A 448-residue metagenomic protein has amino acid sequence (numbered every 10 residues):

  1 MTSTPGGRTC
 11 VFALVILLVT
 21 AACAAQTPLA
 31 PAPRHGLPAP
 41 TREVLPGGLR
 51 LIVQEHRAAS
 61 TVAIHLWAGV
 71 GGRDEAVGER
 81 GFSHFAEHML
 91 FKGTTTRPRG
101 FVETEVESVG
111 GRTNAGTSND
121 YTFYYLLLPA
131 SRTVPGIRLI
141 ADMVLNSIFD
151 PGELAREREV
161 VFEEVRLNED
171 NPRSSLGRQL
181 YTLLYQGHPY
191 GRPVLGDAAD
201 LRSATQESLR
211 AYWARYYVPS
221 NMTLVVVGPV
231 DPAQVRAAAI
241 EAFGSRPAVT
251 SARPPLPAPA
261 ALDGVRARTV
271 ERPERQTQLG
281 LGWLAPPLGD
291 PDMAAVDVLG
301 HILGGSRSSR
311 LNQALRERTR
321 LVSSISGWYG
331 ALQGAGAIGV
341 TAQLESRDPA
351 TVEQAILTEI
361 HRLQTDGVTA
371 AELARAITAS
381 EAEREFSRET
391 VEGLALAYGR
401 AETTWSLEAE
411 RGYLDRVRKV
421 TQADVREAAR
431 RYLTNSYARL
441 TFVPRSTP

Functional and structural regions predicted by a protein language model:
M1-F12: Bacterial N-terminal signal peptides that target proteins for export
C10-A22: Bacterial N-terminal signal peptides
A21-P33: Bacterial Sec-dependent signal peptides at the C-terminal "C-region" and cleavage site
A24-Q26, V44, F101-S251, T269 (+3 more regions): Charge-rich, well-structured scaffold segments of protease-associated domains
P33-A68: Mature N-terminal segment immediately following signal peptide/propeptide cleavage in secreted/periplasmic
A58, A63-L127, P193, G305-L321 (+1 more regions): M16/MPP (pitrilysin/insulinase) zinc-metallopeptidase core fold and M16-derived inactive scaffolds
A63-L66, Q278-W283, R439-L440: Active-site-flanking beta-strand signature of metal-NTP-handling nucleotidyl enzymes and homologous cyclase-like
S251-S308: His/Glu-based metal-binding/catalytic segments typifying zinc-dependent metallopeptidases
